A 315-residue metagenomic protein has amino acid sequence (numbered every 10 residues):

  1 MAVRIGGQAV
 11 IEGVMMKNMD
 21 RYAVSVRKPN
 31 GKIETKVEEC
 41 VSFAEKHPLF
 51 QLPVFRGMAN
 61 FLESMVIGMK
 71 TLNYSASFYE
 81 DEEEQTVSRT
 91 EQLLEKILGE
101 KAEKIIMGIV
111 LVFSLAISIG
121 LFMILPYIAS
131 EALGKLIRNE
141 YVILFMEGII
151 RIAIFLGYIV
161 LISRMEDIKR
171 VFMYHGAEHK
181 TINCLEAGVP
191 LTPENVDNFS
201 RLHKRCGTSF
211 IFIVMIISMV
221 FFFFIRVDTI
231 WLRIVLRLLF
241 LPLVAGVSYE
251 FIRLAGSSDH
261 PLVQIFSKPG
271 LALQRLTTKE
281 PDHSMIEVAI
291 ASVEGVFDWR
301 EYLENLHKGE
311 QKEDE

Functional and structural regions predicted by a protein language model:
M1-E80, V87: Divalent-cation
M1-G6, V10, V14-M16, I137 (+5 more regions): Polar-ligand-bearing catalytic/cofactor-coordination segments of membrane-embedded or membrane-tethered inner-membrane
A9-V10, A44-Q51, E91-M107, P193-F199: Cytosolic juxtamembrane amphipathic/interface segments immediately preceding and feeding into a transmembrane helix
C40-V41, E45-P48, G57-F61, G68-T86 (+6 more regions): Multi-pass alpha-helical transmembrane bundle typical of ion/small-solute transporters and intramembrane aspartyl
Y74, F78, S114-R138, V214-L236 (+2 more regions): Juxtamembrane "helix exit" motif at the C-terminal ends of alpha-helical transmembrane segments in multi-pass membrane
Q92-K101, A129-M146, I225-V235, L254-Q264 (+1 more regions): Membrane interface segments of multi-pass transport proteins and intramembrane proteases
A102-G120, F199-F224: Transmembrane alpha-helical segments and their cytosolic interface motifs in multi-pass membrane proteins
S118-M123, E147, R151-F155, I159-S163 (+3 more regions): Alpha-helical transmembrane segments of multi-pass membrane proteins
